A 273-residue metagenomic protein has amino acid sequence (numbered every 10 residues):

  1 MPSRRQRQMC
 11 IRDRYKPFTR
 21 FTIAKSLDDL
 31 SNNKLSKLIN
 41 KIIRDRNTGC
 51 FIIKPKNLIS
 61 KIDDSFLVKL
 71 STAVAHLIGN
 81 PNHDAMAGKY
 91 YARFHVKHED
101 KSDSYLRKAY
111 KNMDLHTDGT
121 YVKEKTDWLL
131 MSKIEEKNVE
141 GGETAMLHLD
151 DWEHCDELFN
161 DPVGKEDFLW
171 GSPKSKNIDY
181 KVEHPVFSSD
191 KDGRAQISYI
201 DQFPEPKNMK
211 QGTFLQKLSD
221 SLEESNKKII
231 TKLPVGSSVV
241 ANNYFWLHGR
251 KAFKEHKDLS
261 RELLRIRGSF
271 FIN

Functional and structural regions predicted by a protein language model:
M1-I11: Single conserved hydrophobic/aromatic residue that forms the stacking wall/gate of nucleotide- or nucleobase-binding
Q6, H116, H248: Histidine-centered active-site/metal-ligand motif
R12-E124: Non-heme Fe(II)-dependent double-stranded beta-helix
K56, D118, S132-E136, E166 (+3 more regions): Structured loops at beta-to-helix junctions and adjacent beta-edge loops in soluble globular domains
D63-A85, K125, E135, A145-H148 (+2 more regions): Signature of the catalytic double-stranded beta-helix
M86, Y90-M131, E136-W170: Glycine- and small hydrophobic-enriched segments that form the cores of compact globular domains
T144-V235: Double-stranded beta-helix
T213-N273: Catalytic core of Fe(II)/2-oxoglutarate
